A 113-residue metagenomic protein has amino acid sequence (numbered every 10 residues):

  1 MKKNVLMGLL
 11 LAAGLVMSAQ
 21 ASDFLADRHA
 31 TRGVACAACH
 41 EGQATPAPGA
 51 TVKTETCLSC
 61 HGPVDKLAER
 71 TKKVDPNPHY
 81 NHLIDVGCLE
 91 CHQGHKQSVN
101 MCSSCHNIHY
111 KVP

Functional and structural regions predicted by a protein language model:
K2-L6, M17-P113: Short sequence/structural segments immediately N-terminal
L6-A12: Sec-dependent N-terminal signal peptides
